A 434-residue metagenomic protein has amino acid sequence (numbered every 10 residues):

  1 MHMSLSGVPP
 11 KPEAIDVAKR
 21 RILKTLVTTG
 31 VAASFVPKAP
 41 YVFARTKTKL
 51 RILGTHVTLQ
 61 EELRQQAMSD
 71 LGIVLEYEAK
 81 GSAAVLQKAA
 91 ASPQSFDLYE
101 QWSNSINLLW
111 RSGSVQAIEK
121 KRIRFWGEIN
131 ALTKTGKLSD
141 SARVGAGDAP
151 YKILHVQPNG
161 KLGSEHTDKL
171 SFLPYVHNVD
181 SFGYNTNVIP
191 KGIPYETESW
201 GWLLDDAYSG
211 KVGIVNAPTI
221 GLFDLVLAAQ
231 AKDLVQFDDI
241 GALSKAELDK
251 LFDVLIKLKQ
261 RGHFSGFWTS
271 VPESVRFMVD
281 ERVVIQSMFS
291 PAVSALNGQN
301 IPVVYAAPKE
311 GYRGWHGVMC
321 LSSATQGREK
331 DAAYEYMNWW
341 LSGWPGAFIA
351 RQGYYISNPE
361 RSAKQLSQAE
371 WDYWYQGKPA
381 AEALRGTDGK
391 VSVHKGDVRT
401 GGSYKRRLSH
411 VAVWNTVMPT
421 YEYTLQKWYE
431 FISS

Functional and structural regions predicted by a protein language model:
M1-A18: N-terminal secretory signal peptides
I15-K24, G30-T48: N-terminal twin-arginine translocation
F43-A44, C320-R399: Mature extracytoplasmic/periplasmic domains
F43-S112: Early extracytoplasmic/lumenal segment of secretory-pathway proteins
S95-L98, Q116-S181: A structural signal for short loop-to-beta-strand junctions that line the ligand-binding cleft of periplasmic/secreted
G221-V226, F237-P272, V284: Glycine-centered hinge/linker elements that transmit conformational signals in sensory and ligand-binding systems
H263-Q326, E370: Extracytoplasmic/periplasmic substrate-binding proteins
K390-S434: Conserved C-terminal helix/tail region of periplasmic/extracytoplasmic solute-binding proteins
